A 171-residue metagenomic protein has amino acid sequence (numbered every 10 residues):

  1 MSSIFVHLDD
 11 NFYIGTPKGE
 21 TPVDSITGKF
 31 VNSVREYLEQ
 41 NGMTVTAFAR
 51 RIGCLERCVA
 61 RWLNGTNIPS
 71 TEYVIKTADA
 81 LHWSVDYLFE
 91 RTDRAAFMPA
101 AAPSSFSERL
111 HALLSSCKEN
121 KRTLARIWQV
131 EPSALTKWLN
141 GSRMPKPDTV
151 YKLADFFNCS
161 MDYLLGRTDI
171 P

Functional and structural regions predicted by a protein language model:
S3-M43, R94-E119: A short, Lys/Arg-rich alpha-helix, primarily the initiator
V34, T71, L110-L113, K121 (+2 more regions): Short, structured motif recognition centered on aromatic/hydrophobic residues
L38, A49, A78, L114 (+2 more regions): The alpha-helix within a helix-turn-helix
L38, L63, Y73, F89-T92 (+3 more regions): DNA major-groove recognition helix of helix-turn-helix
E39, G53, N64-T66, D93 (+4 more regions): Residue-level detection of the helix-turn-helix DNA-binding "recognition helix"
N41-R61, K118-K137: Short alpha-helical DNA-recognition segment
C58, I68, S84-Y87, T123 (+2 more regions): Residues in the helix-turn-helix
E72-Y87, D148-Y163: DNA major-groove recognition helix of helix-turn-helix/homeodomain DNA-binding modules
